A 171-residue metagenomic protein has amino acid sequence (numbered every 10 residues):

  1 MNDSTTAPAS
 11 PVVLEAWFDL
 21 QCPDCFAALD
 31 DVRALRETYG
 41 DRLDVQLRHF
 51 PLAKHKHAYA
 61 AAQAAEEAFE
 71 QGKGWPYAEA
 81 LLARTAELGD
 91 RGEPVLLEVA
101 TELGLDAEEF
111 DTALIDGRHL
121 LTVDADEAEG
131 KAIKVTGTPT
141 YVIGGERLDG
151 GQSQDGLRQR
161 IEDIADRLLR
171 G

Functional and structural regions predicted by a protein language model:
M1-V12, E37: A short beta-strand-turn-helix
N2, P51-A53, D149: Generic, ordered loop/turn and secondary-structure boundary motif
T5-T6, L88, L148: Short clusters of hydrophobic/aromatic residues that line enzyme substrate/ligand-binding pockets
P11, W17, D24-E37, E98-G171: C-terminal cap of thioredoxin/glutaredoxin-like
V13-Q21, F26-T101, G171: Structural alpha/beta surface segment adjacent to cysteine/selenocysteine redox centers across thiol/disulfide enzymes
